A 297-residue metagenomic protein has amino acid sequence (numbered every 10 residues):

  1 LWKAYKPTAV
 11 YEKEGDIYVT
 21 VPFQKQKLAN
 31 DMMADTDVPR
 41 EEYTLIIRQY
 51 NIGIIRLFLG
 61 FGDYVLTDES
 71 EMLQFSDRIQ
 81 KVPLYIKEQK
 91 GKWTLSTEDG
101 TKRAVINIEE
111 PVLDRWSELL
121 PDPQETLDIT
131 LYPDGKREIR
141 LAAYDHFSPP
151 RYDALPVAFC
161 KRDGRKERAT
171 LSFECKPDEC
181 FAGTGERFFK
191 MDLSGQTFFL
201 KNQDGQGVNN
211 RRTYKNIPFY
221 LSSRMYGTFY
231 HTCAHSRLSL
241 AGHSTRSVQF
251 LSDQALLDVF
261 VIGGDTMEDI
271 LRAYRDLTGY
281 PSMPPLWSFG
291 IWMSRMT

Functional and structural regions predicted by a protein language model:
L1-A9: Intrinsically disordered, low-structural-confidence terminal and linker regions
T8-Y18: Surface-exposed, beta-sheet-biased, low-hydrophobicity segments with strongly acidic/polar composition
D16, T20-L28, T36-Q49, L57-L286 (+1 more regions): Catalytic and substrate-binding clefts that recognize carbohydrates or anionic sugar/phosphate headgroups
